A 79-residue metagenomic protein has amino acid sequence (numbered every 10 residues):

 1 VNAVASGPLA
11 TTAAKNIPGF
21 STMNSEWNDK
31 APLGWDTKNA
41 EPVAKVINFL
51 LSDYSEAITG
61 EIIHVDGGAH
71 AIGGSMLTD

Functional and structural regions predicted by a protein language model:
V1-G7: Conserved beta-loop-beta element that borders a ligand/cofactor-binding pocket
A3, T22-I58, I63-G67: C-terminal helical subdomain
P8-A31, G74-D79: A glycine/serine/threonine-rich, flexible loop-to-helix segment that serves as the NAD(P) cofactor-binding "lid"
A10, G67-A69: Short, glycine/acidic-enriched loop or turn micro-motifs at the edges of active sites
I58, A71-G74: Flexible, glycine/small-residue catalytic loop immediately N-terminal to the helix bearing the conserved Tyr-Lys
